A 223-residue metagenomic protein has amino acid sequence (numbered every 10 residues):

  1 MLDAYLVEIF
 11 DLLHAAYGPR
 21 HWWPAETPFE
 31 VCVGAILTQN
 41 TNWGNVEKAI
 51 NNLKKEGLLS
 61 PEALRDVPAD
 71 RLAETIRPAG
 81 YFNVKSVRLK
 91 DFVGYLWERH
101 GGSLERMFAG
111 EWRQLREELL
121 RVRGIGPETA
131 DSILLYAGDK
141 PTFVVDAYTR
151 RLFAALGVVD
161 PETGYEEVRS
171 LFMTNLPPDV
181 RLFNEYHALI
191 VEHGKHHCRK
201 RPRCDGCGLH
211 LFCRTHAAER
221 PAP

Functional and structural regions predicted by a protein language model:
L2-A222: Catalytic cores of DNA base-excision repair glycosylases
